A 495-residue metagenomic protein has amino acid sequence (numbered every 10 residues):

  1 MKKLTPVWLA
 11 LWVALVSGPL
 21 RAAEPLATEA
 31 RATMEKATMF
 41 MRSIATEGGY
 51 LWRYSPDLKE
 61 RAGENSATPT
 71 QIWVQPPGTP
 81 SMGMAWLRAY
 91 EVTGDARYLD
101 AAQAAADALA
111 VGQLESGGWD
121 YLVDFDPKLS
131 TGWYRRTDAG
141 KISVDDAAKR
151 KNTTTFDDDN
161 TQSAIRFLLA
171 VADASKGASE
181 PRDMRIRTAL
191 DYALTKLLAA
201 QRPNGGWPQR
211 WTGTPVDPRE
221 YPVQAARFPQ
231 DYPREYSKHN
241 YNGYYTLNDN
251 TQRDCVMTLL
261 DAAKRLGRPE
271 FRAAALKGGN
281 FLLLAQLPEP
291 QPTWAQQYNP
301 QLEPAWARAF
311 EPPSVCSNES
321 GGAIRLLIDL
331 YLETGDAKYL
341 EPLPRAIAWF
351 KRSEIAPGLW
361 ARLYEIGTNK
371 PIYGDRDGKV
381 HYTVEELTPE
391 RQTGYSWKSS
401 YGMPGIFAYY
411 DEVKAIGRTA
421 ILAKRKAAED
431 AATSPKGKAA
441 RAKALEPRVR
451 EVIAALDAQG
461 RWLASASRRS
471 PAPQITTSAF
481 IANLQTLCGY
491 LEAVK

Functional and structural regions predicted by a protein language model:
M1-L4: Positively charged n-region of N-terminal signal peptides that target proteins for export
P6-S17: Bacterial N-terminal signal peptides
G18-A22: Sec/Tat signal peptide C-region and signal peptidase I cleavage site
A23-F40, R88, I142-K149, S163-Y192 (+9 more regions): Terminal, non-catalytic domain-edge segments
I44-R253, R272, Q286-S314, A356-F407: Extended ligand-binding groove/face enriched in aromatic
L197-L198, L282-L283, F350: Phospho-regulatory, low-complexity intrinsically disordered termini
